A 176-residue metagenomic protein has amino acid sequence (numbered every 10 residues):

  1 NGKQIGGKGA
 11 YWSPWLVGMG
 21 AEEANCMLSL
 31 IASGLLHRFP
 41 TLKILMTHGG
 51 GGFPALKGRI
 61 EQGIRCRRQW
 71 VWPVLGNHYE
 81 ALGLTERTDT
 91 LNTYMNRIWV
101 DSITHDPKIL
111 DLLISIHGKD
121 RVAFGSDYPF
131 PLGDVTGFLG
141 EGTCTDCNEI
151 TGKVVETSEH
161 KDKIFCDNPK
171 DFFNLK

Functional and structural regions predicted by a protein language model:
N1-T93, K108-D120: Histidine/acidic residue-rich metal-binding segments in metalloenzymes
S33-G34, L42, G51-G52, H78 (+4 more regions): Mid-to-C-terminal alpha-helical segments outside catalytic/metal-binding sites
